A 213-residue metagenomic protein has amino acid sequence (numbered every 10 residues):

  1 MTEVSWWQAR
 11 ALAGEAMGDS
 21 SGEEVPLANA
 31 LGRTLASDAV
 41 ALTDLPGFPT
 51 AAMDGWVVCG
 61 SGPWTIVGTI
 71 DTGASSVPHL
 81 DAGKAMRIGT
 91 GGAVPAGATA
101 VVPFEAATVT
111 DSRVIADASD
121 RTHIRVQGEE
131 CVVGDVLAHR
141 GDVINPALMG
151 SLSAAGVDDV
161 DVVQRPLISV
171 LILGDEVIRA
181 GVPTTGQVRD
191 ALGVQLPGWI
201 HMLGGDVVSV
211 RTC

Functional and structural regions predicted by a protein language model:
M1-T65, S112: Short, low-complexity N-terminal leaders and the immediately following helix N-cap/first helix
V57-V210: Short, glycine/charged-enriched hinge/interface segments at domain edges or termini
C213: Acidic carboxylate-rich catalytic motifs and surrounding loops in phosphoryl-/glycosyl-chemistry enzymes
